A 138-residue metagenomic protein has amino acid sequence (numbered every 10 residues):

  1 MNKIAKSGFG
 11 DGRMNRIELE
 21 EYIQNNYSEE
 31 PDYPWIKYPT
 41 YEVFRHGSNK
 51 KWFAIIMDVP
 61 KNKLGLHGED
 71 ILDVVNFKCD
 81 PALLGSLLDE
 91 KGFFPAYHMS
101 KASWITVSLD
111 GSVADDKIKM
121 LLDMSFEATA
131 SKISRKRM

Functional and structural regions predicted by a protein language model:
N2-M138: Charge-dense, helix-prone N-terminal extensions
